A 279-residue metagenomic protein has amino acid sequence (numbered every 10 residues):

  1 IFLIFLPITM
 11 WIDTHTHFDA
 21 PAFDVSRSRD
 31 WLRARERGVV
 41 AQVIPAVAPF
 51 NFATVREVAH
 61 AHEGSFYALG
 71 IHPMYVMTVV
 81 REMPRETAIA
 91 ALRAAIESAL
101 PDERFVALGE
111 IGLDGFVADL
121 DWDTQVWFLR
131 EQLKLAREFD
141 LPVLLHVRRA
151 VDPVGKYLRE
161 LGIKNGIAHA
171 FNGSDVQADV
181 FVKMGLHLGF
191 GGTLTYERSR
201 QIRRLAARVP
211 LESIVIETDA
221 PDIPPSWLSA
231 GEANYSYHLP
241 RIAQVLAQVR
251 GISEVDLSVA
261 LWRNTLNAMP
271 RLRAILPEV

Functional and structural regions predicted by a protein language model:
F2-V279: Mid-domain alpha/beta scaffold segments of enzyme catalytic cores
